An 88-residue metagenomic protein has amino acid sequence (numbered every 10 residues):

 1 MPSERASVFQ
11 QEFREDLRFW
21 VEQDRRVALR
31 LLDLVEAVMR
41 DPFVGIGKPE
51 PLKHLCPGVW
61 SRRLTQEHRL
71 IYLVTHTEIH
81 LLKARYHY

Functional and structural regions predicted by a protein language model:
M1-A6, E12-D33, I46, L52-K53 (+1 more regions): Enriched for short, Lys/Arg-rich terminal
R40-F43, P57: Generic structural signal for secondary-structure transition and capping sites
